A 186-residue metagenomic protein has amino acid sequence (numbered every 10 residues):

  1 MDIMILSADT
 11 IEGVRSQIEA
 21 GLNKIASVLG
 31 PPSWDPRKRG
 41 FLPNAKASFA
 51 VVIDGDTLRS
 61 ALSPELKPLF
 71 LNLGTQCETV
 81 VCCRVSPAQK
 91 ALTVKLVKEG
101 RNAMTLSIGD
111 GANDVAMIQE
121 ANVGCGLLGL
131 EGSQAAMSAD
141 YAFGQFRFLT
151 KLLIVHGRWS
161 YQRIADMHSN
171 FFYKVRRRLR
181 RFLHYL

Functional and structural regions predicted by a protein language model:
M1-L106, G111, V115-L186: Membrane-embedded transport module
